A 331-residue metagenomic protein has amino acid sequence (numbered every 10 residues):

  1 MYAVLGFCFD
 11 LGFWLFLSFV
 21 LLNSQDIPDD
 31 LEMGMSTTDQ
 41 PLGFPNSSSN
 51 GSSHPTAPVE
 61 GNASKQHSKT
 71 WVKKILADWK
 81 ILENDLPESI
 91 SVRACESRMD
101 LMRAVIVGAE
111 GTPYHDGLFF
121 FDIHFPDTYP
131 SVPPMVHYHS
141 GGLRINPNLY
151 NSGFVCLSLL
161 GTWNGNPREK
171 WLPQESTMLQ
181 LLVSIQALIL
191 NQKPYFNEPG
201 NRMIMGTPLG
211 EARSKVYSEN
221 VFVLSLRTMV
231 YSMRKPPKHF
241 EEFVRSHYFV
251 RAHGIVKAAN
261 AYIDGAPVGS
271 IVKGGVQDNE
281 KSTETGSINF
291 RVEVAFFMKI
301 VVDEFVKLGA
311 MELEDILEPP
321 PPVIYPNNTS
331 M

Functional and structural regions predicted by a protein language model:
M1-A3, C8, G12-A63, P194-M331: Charge-rich (especially acidic), low-complexity segments
G34, D39-E169, P173-S176: Strand-helix-loop interaction patch of compact alpha/beta domains
K74, L101, F120, H124 (+7 more regions): Acidic, Ser/Thr-rich intrinsically disordered and amphipathic helical segments
I81, D85-E88, E96-R98, G108-G111 (+11 more regions): Short amphipathic alpha-helical interaction elements and helix-loop-helix interfaces that mediate dimerization
S91, A104, D116-L118, P126 (+15 more regions): Generic alpha-helix signal with a bias toward terminal, lower-confidence helices and secondary-structure junctions
L160-P208, R213-V221: Polyanion-binding and phosphate-handling cores
